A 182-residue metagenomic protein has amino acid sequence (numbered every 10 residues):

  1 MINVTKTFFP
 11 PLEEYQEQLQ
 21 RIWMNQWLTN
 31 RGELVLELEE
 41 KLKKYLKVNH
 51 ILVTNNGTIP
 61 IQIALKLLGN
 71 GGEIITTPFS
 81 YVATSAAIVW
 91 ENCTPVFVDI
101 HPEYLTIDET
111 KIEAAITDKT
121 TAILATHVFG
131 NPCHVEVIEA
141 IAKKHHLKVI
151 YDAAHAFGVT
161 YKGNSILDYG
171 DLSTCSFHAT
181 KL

Functional and structural regions predicted by a protein language model:
M1-L28: N-terminal "arm"/small-domain region of PLP-dependent enzymes with the aminotransferase-like
V4, L28, I107, F157 (+1 more regions): Short clusters of hydrophobic/aromatic residues that line enzyme substrate/ligand-binding pockets
Q16, Y45, T117, I166-L167: Alpha-helix termination/capping residues and helix-transition junctions
R31-E73, F79, A87-W90, F97-D99 (+1 more regions): Phosphate-binding glycine-rich loop
K66-A153, T160: PLP-dependent aminotransferase-like
Y151-L182: Conserved active-site segment immediately N-terminal to the catalytic lysine that forms the internal aldimine
